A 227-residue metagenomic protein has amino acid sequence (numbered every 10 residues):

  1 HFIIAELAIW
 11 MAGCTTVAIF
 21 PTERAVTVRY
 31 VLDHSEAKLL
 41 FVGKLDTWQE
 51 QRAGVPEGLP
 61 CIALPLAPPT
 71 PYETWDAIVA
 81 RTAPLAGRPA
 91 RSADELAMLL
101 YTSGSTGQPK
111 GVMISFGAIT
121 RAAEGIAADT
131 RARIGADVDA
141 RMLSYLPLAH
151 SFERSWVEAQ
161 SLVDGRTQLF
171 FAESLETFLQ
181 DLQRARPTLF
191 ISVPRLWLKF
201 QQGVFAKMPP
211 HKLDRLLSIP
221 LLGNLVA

Functional and structural regions predicted by a protein language model:
I4, M11-A77: Structural core segment of the AMP-binding/adenylate-forming
I9, L40, L96, T102-S105 (+3 more regions): Conserved S/T- and glycine-rich ATP-binding loop of Class I adenylate-forming
V28-R29, R88, L100, L179: Short hydrophobic/charged patches on amphipathic alpha-helices used for structural packing and interfaces
D46-A93, V204-A227: ANL superfamily adenylate-forming
T82-Y101, Q108, R133-R141: Conserved pre-ATP/AMP-binding loop-to-beta segment of ANL
A97-E124: Conserved AMP-binding A3 loop
T120-S144, L148-A227: Conserved AMP-binding/adenylation subdomain of ANL enzymes
